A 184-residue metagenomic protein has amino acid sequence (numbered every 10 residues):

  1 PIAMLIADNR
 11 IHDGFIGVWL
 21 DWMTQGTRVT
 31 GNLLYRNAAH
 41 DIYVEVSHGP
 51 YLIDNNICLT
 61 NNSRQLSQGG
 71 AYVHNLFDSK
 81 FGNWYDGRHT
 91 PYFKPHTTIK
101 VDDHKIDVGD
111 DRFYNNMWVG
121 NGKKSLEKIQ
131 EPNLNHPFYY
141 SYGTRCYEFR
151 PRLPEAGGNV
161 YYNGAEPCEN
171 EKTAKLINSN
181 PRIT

Functional and structural regions predicted by a protein language model:
P1-T184: Glycine- and acidic/polar-rich repeat regions and solenoidal domains
